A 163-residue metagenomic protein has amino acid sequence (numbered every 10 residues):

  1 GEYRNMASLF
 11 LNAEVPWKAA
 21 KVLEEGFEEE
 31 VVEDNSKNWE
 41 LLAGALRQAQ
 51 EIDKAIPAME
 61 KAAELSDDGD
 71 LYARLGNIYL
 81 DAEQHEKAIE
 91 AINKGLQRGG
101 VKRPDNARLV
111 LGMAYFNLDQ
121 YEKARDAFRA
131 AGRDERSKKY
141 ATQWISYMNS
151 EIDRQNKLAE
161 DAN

Functional and structural regions predicted by a protein language model:
G1-N117, K123-N163: Alpha-solenoid helical repeat scaffolds
